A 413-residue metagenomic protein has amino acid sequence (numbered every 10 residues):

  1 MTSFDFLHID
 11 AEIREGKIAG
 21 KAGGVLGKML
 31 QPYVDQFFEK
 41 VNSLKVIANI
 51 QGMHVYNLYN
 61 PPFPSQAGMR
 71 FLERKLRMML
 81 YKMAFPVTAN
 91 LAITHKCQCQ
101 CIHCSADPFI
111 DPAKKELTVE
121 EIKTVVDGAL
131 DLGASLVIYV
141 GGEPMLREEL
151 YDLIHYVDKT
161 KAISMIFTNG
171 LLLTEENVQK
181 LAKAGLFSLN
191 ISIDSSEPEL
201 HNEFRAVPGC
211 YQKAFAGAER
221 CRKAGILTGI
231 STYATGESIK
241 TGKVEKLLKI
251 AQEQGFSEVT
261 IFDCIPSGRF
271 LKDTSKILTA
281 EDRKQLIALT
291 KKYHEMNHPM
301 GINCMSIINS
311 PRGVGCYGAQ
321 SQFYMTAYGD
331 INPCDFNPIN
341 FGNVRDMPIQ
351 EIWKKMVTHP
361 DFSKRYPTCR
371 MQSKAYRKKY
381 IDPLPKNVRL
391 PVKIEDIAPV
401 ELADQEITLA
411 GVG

Functional and structural regions predicted by a protein language model:
F4-L7, E12-M29, Y33-V41, F336-G413: Flexible mid-to-C-terminal extensions adjoining Fe-S/redox cofactors in radical SAM and related proteins
K21-A22, K28-G52, Y56-K180, A184: Conserved alpha-helical substructure of the radical SAM core
T88, A92, G229, Y233 (+1 more regions): Conserved beta-strand segments that form the floor/walls of ligand-binding pockets within enzyme and binding domains
C97, C101-C104, C316, G329 (+2 more regions): Short cysteine clusters
P108-A113, E197-F204, G268-D273: A short acidic, helix-capping loop that chelates divalent metal ions and anchors anionic groups
D111-V119, V207-Y211, K276-R283: Flexible, glycine- and charge-enriched loops at secondary-structure boundaries
V119-Y139, R147-F262: Radical SAM/AdoMet-radical enzyme domain recognition
L227, C264-P333, K379: A C-terminal junction/extension of Radical SAM enzymes
